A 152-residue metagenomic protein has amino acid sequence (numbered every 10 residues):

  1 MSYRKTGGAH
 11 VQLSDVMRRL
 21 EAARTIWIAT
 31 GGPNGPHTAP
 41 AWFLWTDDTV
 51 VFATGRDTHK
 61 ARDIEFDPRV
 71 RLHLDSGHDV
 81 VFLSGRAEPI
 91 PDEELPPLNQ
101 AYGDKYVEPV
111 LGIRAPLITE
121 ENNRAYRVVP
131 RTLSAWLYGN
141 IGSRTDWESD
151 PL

Functional and structural regions predicted by a protein language model:
S2-H10, D79-L152: Charged, gly/pro-rich active-site loop segments
K5-I26: Short, basic/aromatic recognition patches
Q12-D15, H37-A39, D57, I113-R114: A generic local structural motif
L13, M17, A61, P96-N99: Short, structured helix-loop boundary elements
M17-R18, W42, R62, P116-I118: Short secondary-structure boundary/capping segments
L20-E21, E65-F66, G103: Alpha-helix boundary recognition
A23-R56, R62-I64, V70-D75, F82-S84: Short beta-strand segments
R24-T25, R69, V107, L133: Generic structural signal for secondary-structure transition and capping sites
